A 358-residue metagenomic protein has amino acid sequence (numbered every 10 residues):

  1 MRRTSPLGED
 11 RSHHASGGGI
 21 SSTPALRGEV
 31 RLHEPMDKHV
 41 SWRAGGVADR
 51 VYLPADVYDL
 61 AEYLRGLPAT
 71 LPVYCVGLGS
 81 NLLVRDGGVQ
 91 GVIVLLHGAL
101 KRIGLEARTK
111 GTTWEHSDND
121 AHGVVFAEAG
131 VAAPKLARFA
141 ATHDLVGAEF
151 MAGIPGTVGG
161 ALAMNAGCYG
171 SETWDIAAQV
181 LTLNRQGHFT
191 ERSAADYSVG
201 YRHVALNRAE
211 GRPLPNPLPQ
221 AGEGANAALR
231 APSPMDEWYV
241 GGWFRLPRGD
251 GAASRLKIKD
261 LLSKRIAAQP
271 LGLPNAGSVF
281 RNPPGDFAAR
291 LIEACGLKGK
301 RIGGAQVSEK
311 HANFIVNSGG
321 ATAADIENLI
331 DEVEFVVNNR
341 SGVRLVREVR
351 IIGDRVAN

Functional and structural regions predicted by a protein language model:
M1-P6, D10, A15-L53, V57-Y58 (+1 more regions): N-terminal flexible segment immediately upstream of the FAD-binding catalytic core in FAD-dependent oxidoreductases
R2, E106, E128-G130, A177 (+1 more regions): Structured catalytic cores of enzymes that bind and process phosphorylated ligands/cofactors
R2-S22, E106-H122, E210-S233: Intrinsic disorder/low-complexity segments
S21-V158: Anion-binding (especially nucleotide phosphate/pyrophosphate-binding) glycine-rich loop and adjoining beta-alpha core
V30-L32, L82, L183-G211, A228-N328 (+1 more regions): Phosphate/pyrophosphate- and phosphate-bearing ligand-binding catalytic cores of soluble enzymes
W42-G45, L67-P68, C75-V76, V84-G87 (+10 more regions): Solvent-exposed alpha-helices and their adjacent loops that cap or buttress functional pockets in soluble metabolic
G45, Y52-V57, L83-G104, L162-S193 (+1 more regions): Structural signature of FAD isoalloxazine-binding scaffolds in flavoprotein oxidoreductases
P134-H143, G147-A178, N184, N275: A gly/ser-rich beta-alpha-beta helix-loop segment of oxidoreductase catalytic cores
